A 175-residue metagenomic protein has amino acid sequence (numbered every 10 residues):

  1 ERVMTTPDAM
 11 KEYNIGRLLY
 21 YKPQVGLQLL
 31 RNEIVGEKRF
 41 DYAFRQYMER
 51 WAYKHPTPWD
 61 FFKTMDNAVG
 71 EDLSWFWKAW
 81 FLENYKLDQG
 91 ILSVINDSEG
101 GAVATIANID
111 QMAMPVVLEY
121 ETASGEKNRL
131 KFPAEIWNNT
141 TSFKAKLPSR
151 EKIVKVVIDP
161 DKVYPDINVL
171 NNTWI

Functional and structural regions predicted by a protein language model:
T5-A9, N14-D97: Amphipathic alpha-helical substructures
K38-Y42, P56, Q89-G90, I106 (+3 more regions): Extended hydrophobic-aromatic, low-complexity segments
N67-V69, N108-D110, D166: Extracellular acidic, Ser/Thr/Pro-rich low-complexity tracts
I95-P160: Beta-strand-rich binding/interaction modules
E135, W174-I175: Short beta-strand edge segments in extracellular beta-sheet folds
T140, N171-N172: Accessory recognition modules or surfaces
P160-N171: Short acidic/polar inter-strand loop motif in beta-rich domains
